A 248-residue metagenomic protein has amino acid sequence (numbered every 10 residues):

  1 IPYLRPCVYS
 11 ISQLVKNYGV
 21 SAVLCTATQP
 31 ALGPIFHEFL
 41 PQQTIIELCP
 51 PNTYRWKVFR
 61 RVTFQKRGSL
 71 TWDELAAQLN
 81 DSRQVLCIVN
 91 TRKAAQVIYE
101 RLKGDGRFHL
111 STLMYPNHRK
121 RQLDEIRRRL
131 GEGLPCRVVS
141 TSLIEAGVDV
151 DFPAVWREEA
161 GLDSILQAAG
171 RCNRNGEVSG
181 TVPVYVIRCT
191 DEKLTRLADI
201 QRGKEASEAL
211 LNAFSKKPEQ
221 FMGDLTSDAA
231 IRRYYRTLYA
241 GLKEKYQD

Functional and structural regions predicted by a protein language model:
P2-G19: Short, conserved "post-DEAD/DEAH" coupling segment immediately C-terminal to helicase motif II within the SF2/RecA-like
P6-V8, I35-Q42, L102, A154 (+1 more regions): Short secondary-structure boundary/capping segments
Q13, N17, C25-N80: Interdomain hinge/linker at the junction between the two RecA-like core domains of SF2 helicases
V15, N80, I88, K93 (+7 more regions): C-terminal helicase lobe and adjacent C-terminal extensions/tails of nucleic-acid helicase motors
N17-V23, Q84, L134-R137: Loop/turn-to-beta-strand initiation segments
Y18-V20, K57-V62, D105-G106, V150-P153 (+1 more regions): Short glycine-/polar-rich loops that comprise or flank the Walker A/P-loop and associated switch/sensor motifs
C25-P30, V89-R92, S140-L143, E159: A short beta-strand-to-loop transition that corresponds to the Sensor-1 phosphate-sensing loop of AAA+ P-loop ATPases
L130-E145, R157: Conserved two-lobed SF2 helicase motor
